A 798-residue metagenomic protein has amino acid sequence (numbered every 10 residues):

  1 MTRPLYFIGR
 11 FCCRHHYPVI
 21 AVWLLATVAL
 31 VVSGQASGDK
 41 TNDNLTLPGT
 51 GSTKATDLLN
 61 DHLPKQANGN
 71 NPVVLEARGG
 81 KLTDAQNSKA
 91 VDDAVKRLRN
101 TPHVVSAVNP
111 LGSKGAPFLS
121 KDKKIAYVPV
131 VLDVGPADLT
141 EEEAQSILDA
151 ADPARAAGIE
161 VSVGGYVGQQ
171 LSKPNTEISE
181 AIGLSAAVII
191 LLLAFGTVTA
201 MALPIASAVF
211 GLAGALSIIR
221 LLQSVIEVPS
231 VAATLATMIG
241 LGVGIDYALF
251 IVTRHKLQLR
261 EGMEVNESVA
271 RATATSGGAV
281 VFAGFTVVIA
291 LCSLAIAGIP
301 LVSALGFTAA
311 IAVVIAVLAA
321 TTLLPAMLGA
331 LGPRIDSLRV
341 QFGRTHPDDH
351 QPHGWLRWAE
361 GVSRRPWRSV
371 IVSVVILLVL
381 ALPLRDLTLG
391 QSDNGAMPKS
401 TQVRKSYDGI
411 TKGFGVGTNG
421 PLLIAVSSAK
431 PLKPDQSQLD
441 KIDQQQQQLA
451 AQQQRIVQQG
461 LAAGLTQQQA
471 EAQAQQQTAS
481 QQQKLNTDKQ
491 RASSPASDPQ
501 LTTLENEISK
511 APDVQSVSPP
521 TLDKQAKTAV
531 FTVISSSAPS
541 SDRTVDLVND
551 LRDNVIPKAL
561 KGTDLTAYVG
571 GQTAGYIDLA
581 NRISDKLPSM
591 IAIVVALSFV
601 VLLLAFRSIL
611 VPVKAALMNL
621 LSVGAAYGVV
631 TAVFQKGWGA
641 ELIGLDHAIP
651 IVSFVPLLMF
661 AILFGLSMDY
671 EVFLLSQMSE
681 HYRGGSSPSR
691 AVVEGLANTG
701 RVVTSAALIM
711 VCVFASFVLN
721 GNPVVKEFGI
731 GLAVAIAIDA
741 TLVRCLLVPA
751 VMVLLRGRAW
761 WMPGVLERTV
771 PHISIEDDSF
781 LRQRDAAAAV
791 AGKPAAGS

Functional and structural regions predicted by a protein language model:
M1-D39, V104, K121-I125, D133-L389 (+2 more regions): Membrane-embedded transmembrane helical bundles of large multi-pass transporters/channels
G9, D43-L47, L82: A short N-terminal beta->alpha junction/helix N-cap motif
D39-L45, G390-D393: Ser/Thr/Pro/Gly-rich low-complexity linker/stalk segments immediately outside membranes or between
N44-L45, S52, M238: Disorder-to-helix initiation segments
G49-N70, G79-G164, Q391-K636, A640 (+2 more regions): Structured non-transmembrane domains adjacent to transmembrane bundles in polytopic membrane proteins
V74: Conserved protein-kinase catalytic-loop segment immediately C-terminal to the catalytic Asp of the HRD motif
